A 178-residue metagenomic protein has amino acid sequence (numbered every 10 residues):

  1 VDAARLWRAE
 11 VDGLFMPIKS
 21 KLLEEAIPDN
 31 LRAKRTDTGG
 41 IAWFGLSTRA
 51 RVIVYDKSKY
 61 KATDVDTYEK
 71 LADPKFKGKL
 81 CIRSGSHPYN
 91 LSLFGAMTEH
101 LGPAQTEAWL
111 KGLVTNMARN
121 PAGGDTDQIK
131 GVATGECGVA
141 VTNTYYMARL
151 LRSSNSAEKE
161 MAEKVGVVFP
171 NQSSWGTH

Functional and structural regions predicted by a protein language model:
V1, M16-I53, E69: A structural signal for short loop-to-beta-strand junctions that line the ligand-binding cleft of periplasmic/secreted
V1-L14, A26-T38, I129, A148-S156: Pocket-flanking alpha-helical
W7, C81, G85, Y89-S92 (+1 more regions): Ligand-binding pocket segment of bilobal, Venus flytrap-like solute-binding proteins
R8, T36-G39, F44-T48, D73-K75 (+3 more regions): Extracellular/periplasmic catalytic domains that process cell-envelope and extracellular macromolecules
M16-A26, W43, E69-A72, S156-W175: Short beta-strand->loop
R49-V52, G95, V165, H178: Small-molecule pocket liners
R49-V65: Hydrophobic/proline-rich hinge and linker segments of small-molecule sensing/allosteric domains, predominantly
K61-F76: Flexible hinge/capping segments at coil-to-helix
